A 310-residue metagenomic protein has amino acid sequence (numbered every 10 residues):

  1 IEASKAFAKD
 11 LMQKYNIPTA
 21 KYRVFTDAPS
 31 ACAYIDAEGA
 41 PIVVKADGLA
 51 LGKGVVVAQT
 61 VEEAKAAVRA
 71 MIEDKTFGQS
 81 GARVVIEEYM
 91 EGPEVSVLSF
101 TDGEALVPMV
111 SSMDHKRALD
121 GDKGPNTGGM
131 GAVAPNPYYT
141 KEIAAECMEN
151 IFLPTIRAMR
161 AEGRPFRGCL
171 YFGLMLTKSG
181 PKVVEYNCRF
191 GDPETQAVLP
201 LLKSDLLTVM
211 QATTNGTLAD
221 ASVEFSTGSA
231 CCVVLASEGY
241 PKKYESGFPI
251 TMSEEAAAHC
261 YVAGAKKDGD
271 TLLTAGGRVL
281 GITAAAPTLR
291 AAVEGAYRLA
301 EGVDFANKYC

Functional and structural regions predicted by a protein language model:
I1-E38, I42-V43: Conserved N-proximal alpha/beta basic substrate-recognition cap immediately N-terminal to, or forming the N-lobe
V24, V57, A285-A286: A structural signal for short, well-ordered beta-strand elements
D36, R69, L153, A296-R298: Solvent-exposed alpha-helix faces
A40-V61, V198: Conserved anion/nucleotide-ligand pocket segment
G54-T195: Internal nucleotide-binding/catalytic subdomain
E146-L170, N187-A257: Active-site "cap" helix and flanking loop/linker of ATP-utilizing ligase/carboxylase catalytic domains
A212-C310: Peripheral (often C-terminal) accessory segments that flank ATP-dependent C-N-forming ligase machineries
